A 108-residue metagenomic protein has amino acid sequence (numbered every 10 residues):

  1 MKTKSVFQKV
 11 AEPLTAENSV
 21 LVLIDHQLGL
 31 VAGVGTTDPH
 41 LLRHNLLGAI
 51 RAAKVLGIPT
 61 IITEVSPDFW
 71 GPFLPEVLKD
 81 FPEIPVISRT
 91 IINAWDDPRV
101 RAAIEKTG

Functional and structural regions predicted by a protein language model:
M1-I91: Active-site acidic carboxylates
S88-G108: Internal catalytic-core helix/loop-beta-alpha segment that presents or stabilizes conserved functional determinants
